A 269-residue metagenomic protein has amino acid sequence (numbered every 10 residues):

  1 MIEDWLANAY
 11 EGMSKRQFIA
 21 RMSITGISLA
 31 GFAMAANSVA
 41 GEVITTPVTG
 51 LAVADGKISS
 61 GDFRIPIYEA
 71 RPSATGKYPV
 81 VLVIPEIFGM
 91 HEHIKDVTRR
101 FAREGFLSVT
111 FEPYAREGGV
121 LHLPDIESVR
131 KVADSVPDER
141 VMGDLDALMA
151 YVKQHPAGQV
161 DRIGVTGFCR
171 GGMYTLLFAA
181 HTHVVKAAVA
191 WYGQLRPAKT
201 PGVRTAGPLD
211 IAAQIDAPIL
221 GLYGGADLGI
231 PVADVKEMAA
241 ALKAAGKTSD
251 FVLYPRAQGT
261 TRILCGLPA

Functional and structural regions predicted by a protein language model:
M1-Q17: N-terminal secretory signal peptides
G12-A20, S28-T45: N-terminal twin-arginine translocation
G41-S73: N-terminal cap/lid segment of alpha/beta-hydrolase-fold proteins
K77-E86: Short beta-strand element of the alpha/beta-hydrolase
R130-P156: Alpha/beta-hydrolase active-site loop
A147-Q214: Primarily recognizes the serine-hydrolase "nucleophile elbow" in alpha/beta-hydrolase and SGNH/GDSL folds
I215, G221-Y223: Short beta-strand/loop motif that positions the catalytic acidic residue of the alpha/beta-hydrolase fold
T248-A269: C-terminal catalytic histidine-bearing segment of alpha/beta-hydrolase fold enzymes
